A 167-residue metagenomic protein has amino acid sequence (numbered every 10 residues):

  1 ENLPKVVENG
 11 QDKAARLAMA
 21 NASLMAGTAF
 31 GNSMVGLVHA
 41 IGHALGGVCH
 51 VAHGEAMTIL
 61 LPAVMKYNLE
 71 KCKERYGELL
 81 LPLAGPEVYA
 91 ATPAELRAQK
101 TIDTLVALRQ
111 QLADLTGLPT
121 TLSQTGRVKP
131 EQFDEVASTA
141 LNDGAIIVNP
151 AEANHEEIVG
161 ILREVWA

Functional and structural regions predicted by a protein language model:
E1-A107: Active-site segments that bind and position negatively charged phosphate/pyrophosphate groups
P62-A167: Mobile late-domain/C-terminal helix-loop "cap" segments that border catalytic sites or the cytosolic face
